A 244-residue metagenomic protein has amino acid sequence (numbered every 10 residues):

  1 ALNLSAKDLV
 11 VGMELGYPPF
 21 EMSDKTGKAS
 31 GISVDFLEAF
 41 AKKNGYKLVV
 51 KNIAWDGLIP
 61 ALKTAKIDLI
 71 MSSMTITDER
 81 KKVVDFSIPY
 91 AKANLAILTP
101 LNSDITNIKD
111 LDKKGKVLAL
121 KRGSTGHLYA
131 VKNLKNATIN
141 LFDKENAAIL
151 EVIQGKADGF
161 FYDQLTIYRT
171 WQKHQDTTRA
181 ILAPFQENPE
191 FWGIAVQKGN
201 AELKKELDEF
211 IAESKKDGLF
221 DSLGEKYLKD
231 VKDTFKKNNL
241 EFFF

Functional and structural regions predicted by a protein language model:
L2-M74, K82: Extracytoplasmic small-molecule ligand-binding "clamshell" domains of the periplasmic binding protein/Venus flytrap
G12-Y17, K51-D56, A65-T77, L101 (+5 more regions): Beta->alpha turn/N-cap motifs
L15, A91-T99, Q164, Y168-I211 (+1 more regions): Periplasmic-binding protein-like
V34, V50-P60, I105-T106, N140-Q154 (+1 more regions): Short helix-initiation/N-cap motifs at beta->coil->alpha
V34-K43, S103, K109, R122-S124 (+2 more regions): Extended ligand-binding regions for polar small-molecule ligands
G57-P60, S72-K82, Y129-K132, I153 (+1 more regions): A ligand-binding cleft/hinge motif common to bilobed small-molecule-binding domains
P100-V117: Flexible hinge/capping segments at coil-to-helix
T125-F142, R179, I211-F244: Ligand-binding clefts/hinges and TM-proximal coupling segments of bilobed small-molecule sensing domains
